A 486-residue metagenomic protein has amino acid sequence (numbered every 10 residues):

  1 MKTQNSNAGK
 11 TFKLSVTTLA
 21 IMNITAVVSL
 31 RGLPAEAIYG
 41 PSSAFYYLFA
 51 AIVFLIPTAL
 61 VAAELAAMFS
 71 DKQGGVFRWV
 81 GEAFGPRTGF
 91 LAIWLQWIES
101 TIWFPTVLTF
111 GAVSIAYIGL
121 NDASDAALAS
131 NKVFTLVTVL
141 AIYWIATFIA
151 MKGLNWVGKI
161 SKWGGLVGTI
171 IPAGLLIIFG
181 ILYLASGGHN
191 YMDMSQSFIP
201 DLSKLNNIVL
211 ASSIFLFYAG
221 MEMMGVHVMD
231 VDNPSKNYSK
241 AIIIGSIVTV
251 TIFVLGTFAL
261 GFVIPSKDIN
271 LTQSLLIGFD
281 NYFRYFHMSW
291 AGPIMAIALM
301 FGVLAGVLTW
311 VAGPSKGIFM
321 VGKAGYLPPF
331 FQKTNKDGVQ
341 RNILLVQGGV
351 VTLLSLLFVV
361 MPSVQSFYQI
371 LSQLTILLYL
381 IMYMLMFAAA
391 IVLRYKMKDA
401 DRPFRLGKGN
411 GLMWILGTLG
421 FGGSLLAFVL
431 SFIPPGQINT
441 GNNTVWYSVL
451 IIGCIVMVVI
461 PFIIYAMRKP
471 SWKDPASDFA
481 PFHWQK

Functional and structural regions predicted by a protein language model:
M1-A63, F69-Q73, M194-S195, G417 (+1 more regions): Membrane-interface "cap" regions at the ends of multi-pass membrane proteins
M1-K13, F387-I415, P434-K486: Terminal cytosolic tails of multi-pass membrane transporters, especially the segment immediately following the final
T3, G9, A44-F45, A123-F134 (+1 more regions): Helix-loop-helix junctions that connect adjacent transmembrane segments in multi-pass membrane transporters
K10-T18, T101, V133-L140, D232-K236 (+5 more regions): Loop-to-transmembrane helix boundary motifs in multi-pass membrane proteins
I38, I56-M68, K72-Y143, T147-M151 (+3 more regions): Hydrophobic transmembrane alpha-helices that form the core helical bundles of multi-pass secondary transporters
R78-W79, G85, Y117-D122, I243-L308 (+1 more regions): TM-loop-TM module centered on a large, flexible mid-protein loop between adjacent transmembrane helices in multi-pass
L95-G111, Y218, E222-V231, S289-P329 (+3 more regions): Membrane-helix boundary/coupling elements in multi-pass transport proteins
V113-I118, A150, V167-F198, T257-S266 (+2 more regions): Hydrophobic alpha-helical segments and their helix-loop junctions in multi-pass secondary transporters
